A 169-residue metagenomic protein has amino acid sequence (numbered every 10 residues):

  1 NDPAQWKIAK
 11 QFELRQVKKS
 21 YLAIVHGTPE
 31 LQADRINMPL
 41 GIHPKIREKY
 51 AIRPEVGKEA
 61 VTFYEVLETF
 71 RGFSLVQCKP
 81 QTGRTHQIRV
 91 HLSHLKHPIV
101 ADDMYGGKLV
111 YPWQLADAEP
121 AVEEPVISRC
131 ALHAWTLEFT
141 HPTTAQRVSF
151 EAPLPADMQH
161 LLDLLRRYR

Functional and structural regions predicted by a protein language model:
N1-R169: RNA pseudouridine synthases
